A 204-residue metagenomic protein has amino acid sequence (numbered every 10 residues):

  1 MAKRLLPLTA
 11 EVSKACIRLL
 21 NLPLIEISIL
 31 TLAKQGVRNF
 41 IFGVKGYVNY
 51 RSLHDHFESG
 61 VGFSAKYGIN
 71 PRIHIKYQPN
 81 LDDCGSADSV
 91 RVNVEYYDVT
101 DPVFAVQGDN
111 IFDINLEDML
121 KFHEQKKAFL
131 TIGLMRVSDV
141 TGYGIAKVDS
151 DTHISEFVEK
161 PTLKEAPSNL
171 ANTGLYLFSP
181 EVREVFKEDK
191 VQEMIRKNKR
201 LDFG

Functional and structural regions predicted by a protein language model:
M1-S59: N-terminal glycine-rich phosphate-binding loop and ensuing alpha1 helix
I25, N93, D109, H123 (+3 more regions): Residue-level signal for inorganic ion chemistry
I29-L30, R51, E58, R91 (+2 more regions): Short alpha-helix within the catalytic core of nucleotide-sugar-dependent glycosyltransferases
I41, P102-V106: Short aromatic-hydrophobic micro-motifs that form the base-stacking/packing surface for donor nucleotide recognition
R51-V103, A166-P167: Short phosphate-binding loop-to-helix
F104, I111, E117-E124, S138-V140 (+1 more regions): Catalytic-core segments of class I nucleotidyltransferases/pyrophosphorylases that form NMP-activated intermediates
K126-R136: A short, conserved acidic/glycine-rich loop-to-beta-strand motif that forms the donor nucleotide-sugar/metal
